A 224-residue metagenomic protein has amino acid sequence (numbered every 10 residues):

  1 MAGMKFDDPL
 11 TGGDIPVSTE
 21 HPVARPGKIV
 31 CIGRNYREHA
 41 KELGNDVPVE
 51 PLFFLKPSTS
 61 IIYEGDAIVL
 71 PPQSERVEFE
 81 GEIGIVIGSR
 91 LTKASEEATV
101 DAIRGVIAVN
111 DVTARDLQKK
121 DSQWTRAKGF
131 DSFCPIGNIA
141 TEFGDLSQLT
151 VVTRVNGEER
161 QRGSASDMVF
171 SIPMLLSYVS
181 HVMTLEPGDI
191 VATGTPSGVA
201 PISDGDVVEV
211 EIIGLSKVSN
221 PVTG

Functional and structural regions predicted by a protein language model:
M1-S89: Extended, compositionally biased flexible segments
A2-A24, H39, N45-V47, R115-G224: Catalytic-pocket segment enriched in acidic/His residues
P48, L55, F79, V100-D101 (+2 more regions): A short, structural micro-pattern
E75-V77, A98, I202: A generic structural micro-feature
E82-V86, I107, V152: Residues embedded in well-ordered beta-strands
T92-V106: N-terminal accessory regions of nucleic-acid-interacting proteins
V106-A108, V207: A short, gly/pro- and small-residue-rich
